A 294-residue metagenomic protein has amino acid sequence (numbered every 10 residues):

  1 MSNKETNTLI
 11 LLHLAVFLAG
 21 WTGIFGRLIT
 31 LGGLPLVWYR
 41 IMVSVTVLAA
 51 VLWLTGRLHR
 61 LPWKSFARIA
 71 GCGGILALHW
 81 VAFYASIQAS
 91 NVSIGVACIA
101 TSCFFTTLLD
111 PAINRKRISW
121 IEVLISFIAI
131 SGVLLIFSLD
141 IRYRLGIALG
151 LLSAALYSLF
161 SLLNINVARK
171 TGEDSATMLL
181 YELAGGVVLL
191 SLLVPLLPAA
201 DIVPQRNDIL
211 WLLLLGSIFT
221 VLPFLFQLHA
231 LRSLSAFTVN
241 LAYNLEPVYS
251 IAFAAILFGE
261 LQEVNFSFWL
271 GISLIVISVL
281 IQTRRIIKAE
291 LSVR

Functional and structural regions predicted by a protein language model:
M1-W38, G74, A82, D140-N166 (+2 more regions): Glycine-/small-residue-enriched transmembrane alpha-helix faces in small-molecule transporters and effluxers
L18-L31, V81-S90, C98, F160-E173 (+2 more regions): Juxtamembrane C-cap of transmembrane helices in multi-pass membrane transport proteins
L31-L78, C103-T106, L156-L163, L180-P198 (+1 more regions): Transmembrane alpha-helices of multi-pass small-molecule transport proteins
Y39, V96-T101, V167-V187, T220-I256: Helix-helix packing/entry segments at the starts of transmembrane helices
I41, D208, N244-R294: C-terminal-most transmembrane helix of multi-pass membrane proteins
L48, L52, A70, L108 (+3 more regions): Hydrophobic transmembrane alpha-helices of multi-pass small-molecule transport proteins
V51-T55, S102-L124, V248-F268: C-terminal transmembrane-helix exit sites in multi-pass transporters
L54-S93, I99, L135, S217-L234: Specific transmembrane alpha-helical segments of multi-pass solute transporters/efflux pumps, especially DMT/EamA
